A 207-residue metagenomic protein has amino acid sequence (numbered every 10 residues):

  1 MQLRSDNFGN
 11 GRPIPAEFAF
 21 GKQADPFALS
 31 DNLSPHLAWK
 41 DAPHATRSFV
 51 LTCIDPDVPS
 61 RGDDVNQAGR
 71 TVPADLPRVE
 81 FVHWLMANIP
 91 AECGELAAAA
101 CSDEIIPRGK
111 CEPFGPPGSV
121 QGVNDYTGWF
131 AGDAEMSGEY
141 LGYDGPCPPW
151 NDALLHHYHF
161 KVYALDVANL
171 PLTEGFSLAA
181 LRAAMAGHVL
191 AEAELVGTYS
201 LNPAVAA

Functional and structural regions predicted by a protein language model:
M1-A207: N-terminus-centered regions that define maturation/targeting leaders and the start of the first functional domain
